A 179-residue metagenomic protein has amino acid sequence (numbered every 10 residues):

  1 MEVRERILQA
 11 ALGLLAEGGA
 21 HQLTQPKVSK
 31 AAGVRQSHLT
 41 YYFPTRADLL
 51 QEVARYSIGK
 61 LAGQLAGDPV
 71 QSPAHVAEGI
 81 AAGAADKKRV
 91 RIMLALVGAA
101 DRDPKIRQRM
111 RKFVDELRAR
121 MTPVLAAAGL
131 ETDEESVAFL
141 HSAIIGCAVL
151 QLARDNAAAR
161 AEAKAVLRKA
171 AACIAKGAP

Functional and structural regions predicted by a protein language model:
V3-R6, A10-D48, E52: Helix-turn-helix
R6, A10-G18, Q64, L96 (+1 more regions): Solvent-exposed, amphipathic alpha-helical segments
R46, V53, S57, L61 (+2 more regions): Hydrophobic/aromatic residues within well-ordered alpha-helical segments
E52, A62-V90, S136-L140, K164: Hydrophobic alpha-helical connector segments
I58-P69, R118-L125: Outer-membrane beta-barrel domain signature
A84-V114: Amphipathic alpha-helical segments used for helix-helix packing
R107-R111, A126-P179: Hydrophobic/aromatic-rich alpha-helical bundle segments in the mid-to-C-terminal region
